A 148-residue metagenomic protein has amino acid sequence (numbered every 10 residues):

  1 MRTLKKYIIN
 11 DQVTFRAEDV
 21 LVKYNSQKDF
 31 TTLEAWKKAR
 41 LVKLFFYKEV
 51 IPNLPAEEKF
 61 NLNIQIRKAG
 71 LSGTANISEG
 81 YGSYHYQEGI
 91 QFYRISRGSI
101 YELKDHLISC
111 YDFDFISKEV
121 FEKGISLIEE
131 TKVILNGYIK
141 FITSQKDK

Functional and structural regions predicted by a protein language model:
M1-K148: Amphipathic alpha-helical assembly/interaction segments
